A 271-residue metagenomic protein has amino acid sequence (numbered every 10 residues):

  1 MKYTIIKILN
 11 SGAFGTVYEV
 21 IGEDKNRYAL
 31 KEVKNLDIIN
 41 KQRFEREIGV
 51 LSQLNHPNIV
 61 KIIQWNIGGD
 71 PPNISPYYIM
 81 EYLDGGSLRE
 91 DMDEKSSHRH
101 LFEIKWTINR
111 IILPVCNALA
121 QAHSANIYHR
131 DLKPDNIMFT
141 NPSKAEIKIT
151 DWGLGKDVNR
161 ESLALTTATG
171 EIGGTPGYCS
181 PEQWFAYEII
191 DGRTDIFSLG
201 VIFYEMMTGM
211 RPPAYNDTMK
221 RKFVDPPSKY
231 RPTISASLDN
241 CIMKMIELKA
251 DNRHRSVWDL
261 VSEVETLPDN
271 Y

Functional and structural regions predicted by a protein language model:
K34, I38-Q53: AlphaC helix of the eukaryotic protein kinase fold
K61-P76: Short beta-strand micro-motifs within the conserved protein kinase catalytic domain, predominantly in the N-lobe
I111-I112: Activation segment signature within eukaryotic-like protein kinase domains
N117-I127: Protein kinase catalytic-loop region centered on the HRD/HxD motif
T166-E182: Conserved activation segment of eukaryotic-like protein kinases, specifically the C-terminal portion of the activation
E182-G192: Conserved end of the kinase activation segment
